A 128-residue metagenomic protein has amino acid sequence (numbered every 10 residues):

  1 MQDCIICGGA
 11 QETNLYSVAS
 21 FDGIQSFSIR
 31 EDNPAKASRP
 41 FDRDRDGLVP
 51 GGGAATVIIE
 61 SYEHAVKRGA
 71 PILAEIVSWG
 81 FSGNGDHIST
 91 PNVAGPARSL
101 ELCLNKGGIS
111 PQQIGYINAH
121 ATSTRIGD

Functional and structural regions predicted by a protein language model:
Q2-D3, G115: Short acidic/polar active-site loop segments enriched in Thr and Asp
D3-D46, W79-V93, A121-I126: Acyl-CoA/ACP chain-elongation machinery
D32-I109, Q113-Y116: Condensing-enzyme catalytic core mediating Claisen C-C bond formation in acyl metabolism
